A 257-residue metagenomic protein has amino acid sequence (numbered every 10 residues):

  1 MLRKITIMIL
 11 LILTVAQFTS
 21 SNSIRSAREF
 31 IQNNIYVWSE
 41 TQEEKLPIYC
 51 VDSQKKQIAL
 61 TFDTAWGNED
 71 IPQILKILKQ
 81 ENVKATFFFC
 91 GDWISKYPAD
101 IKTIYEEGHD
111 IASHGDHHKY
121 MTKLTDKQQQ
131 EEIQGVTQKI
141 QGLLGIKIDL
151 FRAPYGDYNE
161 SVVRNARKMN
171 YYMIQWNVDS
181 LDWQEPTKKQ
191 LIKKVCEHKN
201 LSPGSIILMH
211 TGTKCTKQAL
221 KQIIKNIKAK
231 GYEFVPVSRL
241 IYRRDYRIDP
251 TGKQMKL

Functional and structural regions predicted by a protein language model:
M1-T61, W66-Q80, K96-A99, K193 (+2 more regions): N-terminal pre-catalytic segment of deacetylase/amide-hydrolase enzymes
C50, I74-N82, I94-H114, A166-K168 (+1 more regions): Acidic (Asp/Glu)-rich catalytic clusters
K55-Q57, E81-T86, E106-D110, I146-D149 (+3 more regions): Loop/turn elements at helix/coil->beta-strand transitions in domains of secreted/extracellular proteins
F62-T64, F89-G91, G115-D116, R152-G156 (+3 more regions): Active-site-proximal beta-strand/loop segments in catalytic clefts of secreted hydrolases
D63, L78, I111-H114, V136 (+4 more regions): Conserved, mostly hydrophobic/aromatic
N68-D70, K119-K147, D157-P203, T216-A219: Alpha-helical scaffold elements lining the catalytic groove of polysaccharide deacetylases
L78-N82, Y105-G108, T137-L144, Y155 (+3 more regions): Sec/Tat-exported extracytoplasmic proteins
N200-S238: Catalytic grooves of carbohydrate-active enzymes
